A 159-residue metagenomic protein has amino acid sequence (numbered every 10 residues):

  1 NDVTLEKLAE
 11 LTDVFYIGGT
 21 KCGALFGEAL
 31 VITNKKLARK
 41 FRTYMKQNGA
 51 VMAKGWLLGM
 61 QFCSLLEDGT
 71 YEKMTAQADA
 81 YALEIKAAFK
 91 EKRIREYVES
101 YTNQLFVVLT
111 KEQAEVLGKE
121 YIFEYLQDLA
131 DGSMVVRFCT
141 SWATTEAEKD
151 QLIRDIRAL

Functional and structural regions predicted by a protein language model:
N1-E120, D128-T145, L152-L159: Conserved PLP-enzyme active-site core in the AAT-like
